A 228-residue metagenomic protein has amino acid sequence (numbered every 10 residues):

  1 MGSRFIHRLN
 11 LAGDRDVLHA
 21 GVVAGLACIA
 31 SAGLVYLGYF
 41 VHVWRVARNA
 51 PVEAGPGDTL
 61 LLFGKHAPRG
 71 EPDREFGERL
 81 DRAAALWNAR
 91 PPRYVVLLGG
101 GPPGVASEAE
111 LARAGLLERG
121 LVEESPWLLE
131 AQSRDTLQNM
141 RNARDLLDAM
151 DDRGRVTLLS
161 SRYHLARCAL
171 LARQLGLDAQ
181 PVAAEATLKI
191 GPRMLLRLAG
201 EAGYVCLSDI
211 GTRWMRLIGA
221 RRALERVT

Functional and structural regions predicted by a protein language model:
G2-L9, G38-L198: A structural signal for short, hydrophobic/glycine-enriched beta-strand patches
H7-H19: Short, Lys/Arg-rich N-terminal segment immediately upstream of the first membrane anchor
G21-G38: Hydrophobic alpha-helical topogenic segments used for membrane insertion/localization
G57-L61, R216-T228: Short linear elements at protein peripheries
P103-E108, A202-D209, E225-T228: A general structural signal for short secondary-structure boundary/capping elements
R193-R222: C-terminal capping/extension of enzyme domains
